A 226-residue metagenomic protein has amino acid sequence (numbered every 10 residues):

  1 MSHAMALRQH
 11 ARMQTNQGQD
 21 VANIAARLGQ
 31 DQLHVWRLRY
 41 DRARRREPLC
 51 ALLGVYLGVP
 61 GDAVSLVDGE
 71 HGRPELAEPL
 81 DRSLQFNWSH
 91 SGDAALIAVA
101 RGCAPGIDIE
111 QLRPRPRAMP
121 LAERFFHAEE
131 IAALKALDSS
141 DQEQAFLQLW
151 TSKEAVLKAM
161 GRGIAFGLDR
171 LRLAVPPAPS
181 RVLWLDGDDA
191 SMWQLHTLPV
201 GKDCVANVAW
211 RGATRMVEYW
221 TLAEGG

Functional and structural regions predicted by a protein language model:
S2-G226: Core catalytic alpha/beta fold that binds nucleotide/phospho-ligands
